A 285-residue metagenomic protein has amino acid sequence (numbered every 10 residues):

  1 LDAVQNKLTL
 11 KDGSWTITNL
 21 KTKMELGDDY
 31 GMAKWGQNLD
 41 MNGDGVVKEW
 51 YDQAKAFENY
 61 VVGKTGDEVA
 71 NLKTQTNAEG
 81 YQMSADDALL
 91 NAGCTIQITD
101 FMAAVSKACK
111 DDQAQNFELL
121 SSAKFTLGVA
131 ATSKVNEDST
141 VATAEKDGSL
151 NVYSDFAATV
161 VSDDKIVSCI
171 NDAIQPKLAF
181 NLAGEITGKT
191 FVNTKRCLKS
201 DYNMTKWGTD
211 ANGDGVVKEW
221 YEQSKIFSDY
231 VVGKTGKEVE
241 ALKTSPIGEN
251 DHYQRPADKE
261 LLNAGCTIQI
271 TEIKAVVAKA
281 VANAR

Functional and structural regions predicted by a protein language model:
L1-R285: Active-site- and interface-proximal helix/loop "cap" or "latch" segments in soluble metabolic and energy-transducing
